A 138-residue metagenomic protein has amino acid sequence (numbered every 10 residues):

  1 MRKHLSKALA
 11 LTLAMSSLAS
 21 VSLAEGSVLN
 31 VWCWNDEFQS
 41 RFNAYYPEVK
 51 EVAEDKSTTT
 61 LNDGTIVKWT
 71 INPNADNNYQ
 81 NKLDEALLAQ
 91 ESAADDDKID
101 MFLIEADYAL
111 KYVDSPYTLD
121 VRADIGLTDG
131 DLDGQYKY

Functional and structural regions predicted by a protein language model:
M1-L29: Short, low-complexity disordered leader/linker segments with a strong preference for bacterial N-terminal type II
K3, K7, V21, S40 (+3 more regions): Hydrophobic transmembrane signal anchors and adjacent membrane-proximal interface regions, especially in viral
T12, Y45, V49, P116 (+1 more regions): Alpha-helix boundary/capping residues
S27-N30, N35-A109: Early extracytoplasmic/lumenal segment of secretory-pathway proteins
E91, I104-Y138: Hinge/lid segment of periplasmic solute-binding proteins
